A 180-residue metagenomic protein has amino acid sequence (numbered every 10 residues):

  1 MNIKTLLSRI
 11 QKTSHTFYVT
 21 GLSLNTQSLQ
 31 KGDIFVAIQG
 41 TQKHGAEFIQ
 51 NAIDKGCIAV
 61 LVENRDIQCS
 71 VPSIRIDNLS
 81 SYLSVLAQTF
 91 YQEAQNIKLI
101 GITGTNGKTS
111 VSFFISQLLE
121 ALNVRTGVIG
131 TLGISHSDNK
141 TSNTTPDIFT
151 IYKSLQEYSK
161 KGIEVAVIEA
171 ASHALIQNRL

Functional and structural regions predicted by a protein language model:
M1-V85, T89: N-terminal leader/targeting and accessory segments in enzymes
L83-L180: Phosphate-binding loop of NTP-binding sites
